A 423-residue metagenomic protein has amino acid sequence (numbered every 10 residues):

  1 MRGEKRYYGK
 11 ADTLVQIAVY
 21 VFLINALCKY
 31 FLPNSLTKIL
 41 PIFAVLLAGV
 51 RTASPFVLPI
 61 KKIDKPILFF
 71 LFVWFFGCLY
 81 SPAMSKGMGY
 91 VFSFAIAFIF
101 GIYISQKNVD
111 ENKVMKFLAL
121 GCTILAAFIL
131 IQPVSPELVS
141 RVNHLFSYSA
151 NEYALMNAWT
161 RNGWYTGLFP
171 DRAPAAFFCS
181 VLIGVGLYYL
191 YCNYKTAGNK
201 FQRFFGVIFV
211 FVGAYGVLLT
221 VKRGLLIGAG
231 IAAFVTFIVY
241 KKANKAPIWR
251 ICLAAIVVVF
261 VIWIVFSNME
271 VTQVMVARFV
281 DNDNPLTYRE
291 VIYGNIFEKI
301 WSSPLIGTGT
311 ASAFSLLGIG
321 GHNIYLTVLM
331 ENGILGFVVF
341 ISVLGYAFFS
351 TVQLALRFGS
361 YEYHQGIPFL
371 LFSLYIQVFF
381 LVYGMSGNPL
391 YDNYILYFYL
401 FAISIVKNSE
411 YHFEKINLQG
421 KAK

Functional and structural regions predicted by a protein language model:
M1-P82, V109-N112, K116, L190-Q202 (+3 more regions): Transmembrane signal-anchor hairpin modules in multi-pass inner-membrane enzymes, especially those that act on
I42-L46, F234, F372-Y383, N388-K423: Transmembrane alpha-helices of multi-pass inner-membrane enzymes
I42-L47, M115-Y148, M156-R161, L168-V239 (+2 more regions): Alpha-helical transmembrane segments of multi-pass inner-membrane proteins
L46-P55, C78-S135, V382: Transmembrane alpha-helical segments and their membrane-water interfaces
A53-P55, D64-K65, Q106, K200 (+6 more regions): Hydrophobic transmembrane alpha-helices and their immediate junctions
A127-E137, T220, F237-V280, F297-S302: A membrane-periplasm/extracellular boundary helix in multi-pass inner-membrane enzymes that assemble envelope glycans
A214-L218, T310, L317-Q353, V382: A conserved mid-to-late transmembrane alpha helix and its immediate loop/hinge that forms the functional core
V280-N332, L356-F358: Long extracytoplasmic/lumenal interhelical loops at the membrane interface of multi-pass membrane proteins
